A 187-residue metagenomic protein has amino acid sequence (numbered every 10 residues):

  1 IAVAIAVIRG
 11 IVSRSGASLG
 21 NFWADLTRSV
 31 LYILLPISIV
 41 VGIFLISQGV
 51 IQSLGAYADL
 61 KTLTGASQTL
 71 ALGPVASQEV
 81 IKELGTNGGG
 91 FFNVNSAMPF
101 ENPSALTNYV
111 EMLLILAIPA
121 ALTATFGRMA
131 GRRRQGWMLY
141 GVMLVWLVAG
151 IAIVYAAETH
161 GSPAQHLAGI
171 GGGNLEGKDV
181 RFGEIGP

Functional and structural regions predicted by a protein language model:
I1-P187: Membrane-proximal intracellular helices of multi-pass ion channels
